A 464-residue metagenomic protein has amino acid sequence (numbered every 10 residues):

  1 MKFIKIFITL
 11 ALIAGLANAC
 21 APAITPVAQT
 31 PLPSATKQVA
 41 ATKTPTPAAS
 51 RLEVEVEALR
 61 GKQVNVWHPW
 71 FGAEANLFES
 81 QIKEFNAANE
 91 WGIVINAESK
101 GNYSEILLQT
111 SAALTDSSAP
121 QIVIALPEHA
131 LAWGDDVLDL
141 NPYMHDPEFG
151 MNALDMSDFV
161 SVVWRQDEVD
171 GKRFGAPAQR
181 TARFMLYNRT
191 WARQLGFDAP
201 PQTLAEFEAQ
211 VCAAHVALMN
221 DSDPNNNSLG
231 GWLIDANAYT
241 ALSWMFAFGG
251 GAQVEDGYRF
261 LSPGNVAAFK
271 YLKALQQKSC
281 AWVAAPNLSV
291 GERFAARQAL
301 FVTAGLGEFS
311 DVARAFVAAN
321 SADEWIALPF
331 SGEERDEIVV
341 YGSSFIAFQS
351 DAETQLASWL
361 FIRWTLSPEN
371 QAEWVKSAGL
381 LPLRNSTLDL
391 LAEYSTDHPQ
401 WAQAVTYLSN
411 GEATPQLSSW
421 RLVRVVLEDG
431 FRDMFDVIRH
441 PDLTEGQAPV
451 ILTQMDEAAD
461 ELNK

Functional and structural regions predicted by a protein language model:
A35, A41, R193, S409-K464: Conserved C-terminal helix/tail region of periplasmic/extracytoplasmic solute-binding proteins
P47-A58, P127-F184, D223-P224, A322-P329 (+1 more regions): Hinge/lid segment of periplasmic solute-binding proteins
A49, W325-L328, K376-D429, D433: Long, aromatic- and glycine/proline-rich binding clefts that accommodate carbohydrate-like moieties
E84, A88-D158, R193-Q202, Q298-F301 (+2 more regions): Extracytoplasmic "Venus flytrap"/periplasmic binding protein-like
N141-F159, S222-W232, G250-A268, A315-N320 (+3 more regions): Short, solvent-exposed loop/beta-turn-alpha elements that line the ligand-binding surface or hinge of extracytoplasmic
V169-A178, R183, A205-Y258, A299: Extracytoplasmic/periplasmic solute-binding protein
R193-L195, V266, A274-A281, F316-L383 (+1 more regions): Extracytoplasmic/periplasmic substrate-recognition and gating elements
Q210-H215, E255-A284, F330: Glycine-centered hinge/linker elements that transmit conformational signals in sensory and ligand-binding systems
